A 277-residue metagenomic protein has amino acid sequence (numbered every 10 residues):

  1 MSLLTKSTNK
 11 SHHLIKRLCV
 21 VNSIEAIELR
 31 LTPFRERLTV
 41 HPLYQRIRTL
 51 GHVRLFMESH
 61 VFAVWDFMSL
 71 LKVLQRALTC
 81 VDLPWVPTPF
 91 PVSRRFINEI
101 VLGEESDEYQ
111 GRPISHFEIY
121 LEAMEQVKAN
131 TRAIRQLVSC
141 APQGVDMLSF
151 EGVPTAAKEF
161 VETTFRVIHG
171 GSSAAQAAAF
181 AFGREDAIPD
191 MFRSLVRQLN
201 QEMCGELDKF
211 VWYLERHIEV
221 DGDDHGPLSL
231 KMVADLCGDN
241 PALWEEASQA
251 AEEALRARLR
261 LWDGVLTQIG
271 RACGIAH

Functional and structural regions predicted by a protein language model:
M1-K6: N-terminal acidic, proline/glycine-rich, low-complexity intrinsically disordered segments
S7-T8, P42: Generic low-complexity, intrinsically disordered sequence content enriched in small uncharged/hydrophobic residues
N9-H13: Intrinsic-disorder-associated, low-complexity terminal segments enriched in Asp/Asn/His/Tyr and depleted of Lys/Arg
I15-H277: Non-heme di-metal
